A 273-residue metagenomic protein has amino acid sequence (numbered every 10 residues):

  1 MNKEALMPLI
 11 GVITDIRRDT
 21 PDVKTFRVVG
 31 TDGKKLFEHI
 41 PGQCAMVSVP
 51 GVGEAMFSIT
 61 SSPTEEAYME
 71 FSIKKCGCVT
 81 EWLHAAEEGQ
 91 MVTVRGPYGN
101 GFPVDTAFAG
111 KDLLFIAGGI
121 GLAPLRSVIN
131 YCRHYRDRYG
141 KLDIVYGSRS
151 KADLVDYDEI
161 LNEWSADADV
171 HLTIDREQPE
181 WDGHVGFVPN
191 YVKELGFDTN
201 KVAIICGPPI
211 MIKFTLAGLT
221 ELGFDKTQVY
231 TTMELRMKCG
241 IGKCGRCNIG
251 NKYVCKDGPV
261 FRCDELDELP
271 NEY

Functional and structural regions predicted by a protein language model:
N2-Q90, S148-S150: Ferredoxin-reductase
C78-K238: FNR/FR-type flavoprotein reductase catalytic core
I116, F261-Y273: Short microdomains enriched in Cys/His and/or Lys/Arg
I210, E234-P259: Local cysteine-cluster metal-coordination motifs and their immediate loop/turn environment, predominantly Fe-S cluster
